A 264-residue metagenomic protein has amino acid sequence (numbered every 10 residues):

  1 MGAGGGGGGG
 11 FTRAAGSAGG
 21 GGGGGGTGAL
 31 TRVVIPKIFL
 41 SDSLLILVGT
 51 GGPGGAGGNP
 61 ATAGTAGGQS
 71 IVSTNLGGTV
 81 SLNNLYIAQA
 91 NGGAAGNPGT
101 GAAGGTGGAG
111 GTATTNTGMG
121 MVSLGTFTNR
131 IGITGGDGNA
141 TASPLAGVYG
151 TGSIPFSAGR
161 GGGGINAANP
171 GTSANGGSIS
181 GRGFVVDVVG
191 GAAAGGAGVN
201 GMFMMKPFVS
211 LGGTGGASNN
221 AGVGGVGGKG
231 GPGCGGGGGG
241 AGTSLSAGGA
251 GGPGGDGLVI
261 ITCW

Functional and structural regions predicted by a protein language model:
M1-G78, N97, A103-T114, G181 (+3 more regions): Glycine-rich strand-loop-strand elements at beta-sheet edges
G78-Y86, A94, T100-G224: Acidic, glycine-rich loop-and-strand cores that form catalytic or ligand-binding grooves in diverse globular domains
G228-G230: Short amphipathic alpha-helical heptad-repeat segments
P232-C234: Extended alpha-helical scaffolds used as interaction platforms
T262-W264: Ser/Thr/Pro-rich, low-complexity mucin-like regions that serve as glycosylated stalks/linkers or repetitive adhesive
